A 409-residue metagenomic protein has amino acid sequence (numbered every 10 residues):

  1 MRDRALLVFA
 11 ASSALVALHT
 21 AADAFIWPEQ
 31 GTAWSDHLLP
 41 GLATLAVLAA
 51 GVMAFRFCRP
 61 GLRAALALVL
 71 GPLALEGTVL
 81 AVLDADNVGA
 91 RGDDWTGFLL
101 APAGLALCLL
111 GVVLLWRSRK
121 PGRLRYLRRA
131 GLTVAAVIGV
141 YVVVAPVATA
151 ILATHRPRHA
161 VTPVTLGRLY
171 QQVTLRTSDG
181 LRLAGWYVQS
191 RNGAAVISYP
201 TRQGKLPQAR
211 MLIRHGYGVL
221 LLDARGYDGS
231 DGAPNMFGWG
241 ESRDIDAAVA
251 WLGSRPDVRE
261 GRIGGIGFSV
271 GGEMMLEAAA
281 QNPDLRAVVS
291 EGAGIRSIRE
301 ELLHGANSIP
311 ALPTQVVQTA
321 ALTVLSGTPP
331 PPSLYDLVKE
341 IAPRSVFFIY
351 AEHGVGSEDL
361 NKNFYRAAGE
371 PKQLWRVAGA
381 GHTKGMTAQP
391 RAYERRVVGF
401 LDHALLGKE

Functional and structural regions predicted by a protein language model:
L127-R176: An N-terminal hydrophobic leader/cap segment in hydrolases
S178-Q189: A short loop-to-beta-strand scaffold at the N-terminal edge of the catalytic core in hydrolase folds
W186, S326-D402, K408: Serine-hydrolase catalytic core
N192-T201: Short beta-strand element of the alpha/beta-hydrolase
A209-D231: Conserved alpha/beta-hydrolase
N235-P256: Alpha/beta-hydrolase active-site loop
D257-S269: Alpha/beta-hydrolase fold nucleophile elbow
E277-G327, L337-S345, D359, N363: Hydrolase active-site cap/lid region
